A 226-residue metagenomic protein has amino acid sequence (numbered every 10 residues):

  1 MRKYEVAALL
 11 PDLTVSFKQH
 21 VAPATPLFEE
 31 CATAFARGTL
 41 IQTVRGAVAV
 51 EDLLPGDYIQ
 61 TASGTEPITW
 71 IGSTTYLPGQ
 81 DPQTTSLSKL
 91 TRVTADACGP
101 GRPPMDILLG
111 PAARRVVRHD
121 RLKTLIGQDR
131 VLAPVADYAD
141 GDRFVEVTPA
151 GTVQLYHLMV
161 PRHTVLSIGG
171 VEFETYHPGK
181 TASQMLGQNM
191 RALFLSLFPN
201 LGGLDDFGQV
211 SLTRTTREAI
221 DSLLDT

Functional and structural regions predicted by a protein language model:
M1-I41: N-terminal, Lys/Arg-enriched amphipathic/low-complexity engagement segments that precede the first folded domain
M1-K18, V147-T226: Sequence-level preference for short, compositionally simple segments enriched in small aliphatic or small polar residues
A36-T43, Q60-T65, T69-S183: Long beta-strand-rich cores associated with HINT superfamily self-processing modules
G46-A49: Short, conserved secondary-structure segments in the cores of folded domains
E51-Y58: Structural motif
